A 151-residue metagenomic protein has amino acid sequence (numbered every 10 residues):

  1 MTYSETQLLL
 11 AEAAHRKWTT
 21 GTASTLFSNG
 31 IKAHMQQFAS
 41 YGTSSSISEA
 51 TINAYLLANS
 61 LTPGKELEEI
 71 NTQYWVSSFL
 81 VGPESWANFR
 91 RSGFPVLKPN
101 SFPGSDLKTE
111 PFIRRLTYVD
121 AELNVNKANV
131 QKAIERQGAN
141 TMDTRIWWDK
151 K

Functional and structural regions predicted by a protein language model:
M1-K151: Acidic/polar-rich alpha-helix caps and helix-coil junctions
